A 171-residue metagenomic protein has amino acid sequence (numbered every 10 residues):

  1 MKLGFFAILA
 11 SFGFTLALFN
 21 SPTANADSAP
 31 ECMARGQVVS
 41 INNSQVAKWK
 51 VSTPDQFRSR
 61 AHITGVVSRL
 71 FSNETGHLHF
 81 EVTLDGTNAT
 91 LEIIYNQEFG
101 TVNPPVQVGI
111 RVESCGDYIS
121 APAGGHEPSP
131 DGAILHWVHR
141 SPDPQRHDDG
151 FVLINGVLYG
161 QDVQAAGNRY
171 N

Functional and structural regions predicted by a protein language model:
M1-F5: Positively charged n-region of N-terminal signal peptides that target proteins for export
A7-A17: Bacterial N-terminal signal peptides
A24-N171: OB-fold and OB-like single-stranded nucleic-acid-recognition modules and their adjacent interaction interfaces
